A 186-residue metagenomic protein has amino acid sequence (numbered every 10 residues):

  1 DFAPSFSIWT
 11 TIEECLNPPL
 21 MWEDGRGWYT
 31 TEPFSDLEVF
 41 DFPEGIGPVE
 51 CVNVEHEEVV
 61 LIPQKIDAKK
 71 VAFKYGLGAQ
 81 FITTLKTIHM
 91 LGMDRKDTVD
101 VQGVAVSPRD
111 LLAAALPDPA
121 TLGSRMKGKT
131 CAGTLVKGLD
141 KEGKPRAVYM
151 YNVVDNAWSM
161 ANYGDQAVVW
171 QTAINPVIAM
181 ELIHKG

Functional and structural regions predicted by a protein language model:
D1-G186: C-terminal catalytic/substrate-binding lobe primarily of soluble NAD(P)-dependent oxidoreductases
